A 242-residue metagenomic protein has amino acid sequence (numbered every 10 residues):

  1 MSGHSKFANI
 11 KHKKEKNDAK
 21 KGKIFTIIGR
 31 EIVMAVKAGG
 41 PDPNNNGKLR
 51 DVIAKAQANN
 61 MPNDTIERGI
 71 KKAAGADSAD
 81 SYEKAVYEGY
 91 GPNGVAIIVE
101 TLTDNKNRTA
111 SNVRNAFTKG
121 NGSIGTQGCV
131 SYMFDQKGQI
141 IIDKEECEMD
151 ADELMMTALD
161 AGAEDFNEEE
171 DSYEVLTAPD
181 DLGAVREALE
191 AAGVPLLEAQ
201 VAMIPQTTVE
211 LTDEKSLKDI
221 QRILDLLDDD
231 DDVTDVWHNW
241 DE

Functional and structural regions predicted by a protein language model:
M1-G125, V130-I141, D181, H238: N-terminal cationic and glycine-rich segments that engage phosphates or anionic surfaces
Q139-E242: Positively charged, low-complexity, intrinsically disordered RNA-binding extensions
